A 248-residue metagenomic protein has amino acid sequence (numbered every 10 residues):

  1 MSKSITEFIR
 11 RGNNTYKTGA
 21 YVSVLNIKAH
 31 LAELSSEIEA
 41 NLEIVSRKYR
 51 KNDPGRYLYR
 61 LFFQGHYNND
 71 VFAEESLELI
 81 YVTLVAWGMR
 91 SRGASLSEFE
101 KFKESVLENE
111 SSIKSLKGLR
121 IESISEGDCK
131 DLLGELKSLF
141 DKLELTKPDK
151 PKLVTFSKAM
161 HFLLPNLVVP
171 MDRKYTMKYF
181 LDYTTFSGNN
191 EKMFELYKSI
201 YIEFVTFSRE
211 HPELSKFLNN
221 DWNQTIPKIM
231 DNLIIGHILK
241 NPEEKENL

Functional and structural regions predicted by a protein language model:
M1-K147, N166-L248: An N-terminal alpha-helical hairpin/helix-loop-helix interaction module that forms a charged, gly/pro-flexible surface
T155-F162: Short hydrophobic alpha-helical segments that form membrane-spanning helices or hydrophobic packing faces of helical
